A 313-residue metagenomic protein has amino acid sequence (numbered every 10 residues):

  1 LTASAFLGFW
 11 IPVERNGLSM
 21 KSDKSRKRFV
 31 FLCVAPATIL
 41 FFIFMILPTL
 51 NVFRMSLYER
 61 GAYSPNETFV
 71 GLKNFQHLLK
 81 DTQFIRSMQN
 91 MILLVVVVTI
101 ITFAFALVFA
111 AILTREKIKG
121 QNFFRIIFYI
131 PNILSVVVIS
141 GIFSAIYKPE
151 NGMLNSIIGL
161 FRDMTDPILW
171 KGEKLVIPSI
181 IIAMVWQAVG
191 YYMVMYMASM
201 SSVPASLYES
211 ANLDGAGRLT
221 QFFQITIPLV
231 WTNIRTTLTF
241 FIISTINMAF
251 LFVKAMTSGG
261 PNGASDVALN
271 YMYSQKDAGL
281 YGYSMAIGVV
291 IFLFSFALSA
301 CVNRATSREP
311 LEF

Functional and structural regions predicted by a protein language model:
A3-A5, V13-E14: Acidic, Ala/Val/Gly-enriched low-complexity intrinsically disordered segments
G17-S19: Membrane-interfacial, low-structure loops and terminal tails that flank and connect transmembrane helices in multi-pass
K21-F313: A structural signal for multi-pass alpha-helical bundles of membrane permease subunits that mediate small-molecule
